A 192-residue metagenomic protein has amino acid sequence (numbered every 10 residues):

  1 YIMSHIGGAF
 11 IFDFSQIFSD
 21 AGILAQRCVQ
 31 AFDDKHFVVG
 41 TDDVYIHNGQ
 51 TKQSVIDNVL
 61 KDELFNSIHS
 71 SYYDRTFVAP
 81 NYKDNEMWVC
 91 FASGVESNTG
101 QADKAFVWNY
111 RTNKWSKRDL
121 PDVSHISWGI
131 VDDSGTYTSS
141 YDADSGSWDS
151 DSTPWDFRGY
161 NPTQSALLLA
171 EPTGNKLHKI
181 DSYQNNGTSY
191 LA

Functional and structural regions predicted by a protein language model:
Y1-F18: Surface-exposed extracellular loop regions of Gram-negative outer-membrane beta-barrel proteins
D20-K35, T41-A192: Beta-sheet repeat architectures centered on beta-propellers
